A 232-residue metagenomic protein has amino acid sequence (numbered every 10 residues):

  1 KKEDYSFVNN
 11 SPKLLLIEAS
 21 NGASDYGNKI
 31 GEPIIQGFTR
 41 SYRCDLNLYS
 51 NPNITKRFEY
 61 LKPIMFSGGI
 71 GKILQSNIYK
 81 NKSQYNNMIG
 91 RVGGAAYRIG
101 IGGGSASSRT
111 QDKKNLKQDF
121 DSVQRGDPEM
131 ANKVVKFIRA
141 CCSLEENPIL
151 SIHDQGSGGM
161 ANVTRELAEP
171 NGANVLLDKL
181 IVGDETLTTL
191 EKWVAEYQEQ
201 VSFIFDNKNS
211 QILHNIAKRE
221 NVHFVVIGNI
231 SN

Functional and structural regions predicted by a protein language model:
K1-N232: Glycine/proline-enriched, intrinsically flexible loops and inter-domain linkers
